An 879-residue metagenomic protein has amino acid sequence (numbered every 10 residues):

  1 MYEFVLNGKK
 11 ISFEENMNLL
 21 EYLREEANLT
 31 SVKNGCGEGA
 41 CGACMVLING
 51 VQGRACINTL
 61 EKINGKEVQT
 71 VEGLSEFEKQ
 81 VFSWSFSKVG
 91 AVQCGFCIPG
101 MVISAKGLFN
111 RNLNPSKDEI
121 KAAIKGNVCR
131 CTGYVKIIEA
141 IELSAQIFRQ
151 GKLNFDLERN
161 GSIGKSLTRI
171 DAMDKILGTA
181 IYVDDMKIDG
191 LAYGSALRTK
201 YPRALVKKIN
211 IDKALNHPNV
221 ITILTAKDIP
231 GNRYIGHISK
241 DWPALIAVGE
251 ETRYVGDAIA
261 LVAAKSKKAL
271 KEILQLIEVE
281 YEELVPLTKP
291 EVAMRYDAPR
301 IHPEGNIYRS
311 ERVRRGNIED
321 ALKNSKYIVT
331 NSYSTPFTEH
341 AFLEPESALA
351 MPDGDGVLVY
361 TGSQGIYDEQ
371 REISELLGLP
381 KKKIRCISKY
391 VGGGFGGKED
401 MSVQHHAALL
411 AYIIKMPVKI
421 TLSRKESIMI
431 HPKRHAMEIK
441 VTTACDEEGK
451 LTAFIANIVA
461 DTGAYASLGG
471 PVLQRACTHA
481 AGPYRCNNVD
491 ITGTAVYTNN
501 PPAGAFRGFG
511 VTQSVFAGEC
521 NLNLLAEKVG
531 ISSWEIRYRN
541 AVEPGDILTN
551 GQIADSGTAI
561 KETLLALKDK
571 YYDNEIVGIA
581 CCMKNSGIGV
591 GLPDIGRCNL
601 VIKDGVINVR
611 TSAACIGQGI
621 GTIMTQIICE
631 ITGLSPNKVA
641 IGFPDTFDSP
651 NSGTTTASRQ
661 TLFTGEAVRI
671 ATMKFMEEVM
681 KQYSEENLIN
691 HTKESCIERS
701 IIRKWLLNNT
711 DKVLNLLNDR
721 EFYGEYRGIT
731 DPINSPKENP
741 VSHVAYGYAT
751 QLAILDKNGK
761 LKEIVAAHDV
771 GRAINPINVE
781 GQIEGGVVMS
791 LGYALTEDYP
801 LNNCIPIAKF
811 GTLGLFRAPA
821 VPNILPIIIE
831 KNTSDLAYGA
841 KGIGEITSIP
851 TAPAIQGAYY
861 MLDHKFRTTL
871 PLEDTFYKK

Functional and structural regions predicted by a protein language model:
M1-F155, V590: Signature of N-terminal electron-transfer/Fe-S-associated modules in redox systems
V46, D174, A180, D184 (+8 more regions): Short beta-strand elements
G90, K165, D171-L177, I307-A348 (+4 more regions): Glycine-rich loop/linker segments at domain edges
A145-R309, I328, I413: Flexible, low-hydrophobicity surface segments
A226-K227, G378-K383, I413-V418, V472-C582 (+2 more regions): C-terminal catalytic domains of large/alpha subunits in multi-subunit enzymes
A258, A264-S266, K415-G463, G665-L688 (+1 more regions): Phosphate/diphosphate-binding loops
I318-L377, Q474, A580-V606, T611 (+3 more regions): Conserved beta-alpha junction segments in alpha/beta enzyme cores
Y390, G394-K415, K419-I420, I620 (+2 more regions): Thiamine diphosphate
